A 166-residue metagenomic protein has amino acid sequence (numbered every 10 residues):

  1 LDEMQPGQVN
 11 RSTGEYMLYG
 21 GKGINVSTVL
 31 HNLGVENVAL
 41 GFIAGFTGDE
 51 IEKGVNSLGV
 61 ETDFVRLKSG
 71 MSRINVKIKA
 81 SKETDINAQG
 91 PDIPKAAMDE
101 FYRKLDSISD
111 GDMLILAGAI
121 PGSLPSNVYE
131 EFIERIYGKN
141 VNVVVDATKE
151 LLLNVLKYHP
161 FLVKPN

Functional and structural regions predicted by a protein language model:
L1-L40, E50: Glycine-rich phosphate/adenosyl-contacting loop at the front of the ribokinase-like
M4-P6, V55-L58, A80-K82, F132 (+1 more regions): Short, hinge-like loop/turn segments at secondary-structure boundaries
R11-Y16, A88-G90, G118: Glycine-rich phosphate-binding "P-loop"
G14-G21, M71, D92-A96, N127 (+1 more regions): Residues at secondary-structure transition points
V26, F101-K104, V128, F132: A general structural detector for well-ordered alpha-helical segments in enzyme core domains, enriched
N32-M113: Conserved N-terminal subdomain of the carbohydrate kinase-like
M113-N166: Conserved beta-alpha-beta core of the PfkB/ribokinase-like small-molecule kinase fold
